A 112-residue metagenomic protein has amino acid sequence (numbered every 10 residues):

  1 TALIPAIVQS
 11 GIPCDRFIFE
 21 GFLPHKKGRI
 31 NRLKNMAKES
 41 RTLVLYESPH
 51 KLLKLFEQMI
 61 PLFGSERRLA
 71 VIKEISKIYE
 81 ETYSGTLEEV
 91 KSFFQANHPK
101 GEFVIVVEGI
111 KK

Functional and structural regions predicted by a protein language model:
T1-E39: Class I SAM-dependent methyltransferase SAM-binding "motif I" and its flanking Rossmann-like core
T42, Y46-K112: A contiguous loop/helix-start segment that scaffolds small-molecule binding in enzyme catalytic cores
